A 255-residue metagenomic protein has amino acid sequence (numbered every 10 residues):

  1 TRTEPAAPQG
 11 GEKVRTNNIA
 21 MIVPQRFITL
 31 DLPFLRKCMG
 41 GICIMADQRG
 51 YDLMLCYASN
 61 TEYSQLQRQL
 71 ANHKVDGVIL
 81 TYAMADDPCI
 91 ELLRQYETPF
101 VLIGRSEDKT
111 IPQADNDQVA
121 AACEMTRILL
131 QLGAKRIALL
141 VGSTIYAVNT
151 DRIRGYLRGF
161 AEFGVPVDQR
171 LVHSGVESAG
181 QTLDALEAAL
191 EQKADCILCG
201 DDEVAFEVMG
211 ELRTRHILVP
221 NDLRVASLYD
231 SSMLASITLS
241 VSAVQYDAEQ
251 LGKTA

Functional and structural regions predicted by a protein language model:
T1-N17: N-terminal helix-turn-helix DNA-binding module of bacterial transcription factors
V14-R127, Q131, E187-Q192, E203: Alpha-helical recognition/docking segments in bacterial nutrient-uptake and carbohydrate-utilization systems
I19-I22, A138, L198, A226: Short, well-ordered beta-strand segments
A46-Y57, L157-T182: Short beta-strand elements in bilobed, periplasmic/extracellular small-molecule ligand-binding domains
Y57, G104, V141, L171-S174 (+1 more regions): Residue-level recognition of beta-strand->loop/alpha-helix junctions
A114-L139, R154, R158-E162, S178-E187 (+3 more regions): Hydrophobic alpha-helical segments within soluble ligand-binding/sensing domains
K135-I137, V167-L171, V219-V225: Short acidic capping loops at alpha-helix termini that bridge into adjacent secondary structure
L183-A255: Flexible loop/turn connectors
